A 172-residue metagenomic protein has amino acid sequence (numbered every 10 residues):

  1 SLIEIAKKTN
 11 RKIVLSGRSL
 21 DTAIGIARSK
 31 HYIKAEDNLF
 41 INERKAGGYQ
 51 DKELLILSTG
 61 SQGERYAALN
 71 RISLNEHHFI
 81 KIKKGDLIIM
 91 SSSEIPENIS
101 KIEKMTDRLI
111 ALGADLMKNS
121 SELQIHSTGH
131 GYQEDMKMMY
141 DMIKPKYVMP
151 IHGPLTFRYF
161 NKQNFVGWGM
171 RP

Functional and structural regions predicted by a protein language model:
S1-P172: Acidic/His-rich, metal-assisted hydrolase cores and their charged scaffolds
